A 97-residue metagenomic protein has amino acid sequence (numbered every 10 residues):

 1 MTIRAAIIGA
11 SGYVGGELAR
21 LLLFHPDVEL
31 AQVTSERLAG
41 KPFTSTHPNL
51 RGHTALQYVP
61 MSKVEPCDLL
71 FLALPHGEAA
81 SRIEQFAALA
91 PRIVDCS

Functional and structural regions predicted by a protein language model:
M1-S97: N-terminal Rossmann-like NAD(P) cofactor-binding subdomain of oxidoreductases, focused on the glycine-rich
